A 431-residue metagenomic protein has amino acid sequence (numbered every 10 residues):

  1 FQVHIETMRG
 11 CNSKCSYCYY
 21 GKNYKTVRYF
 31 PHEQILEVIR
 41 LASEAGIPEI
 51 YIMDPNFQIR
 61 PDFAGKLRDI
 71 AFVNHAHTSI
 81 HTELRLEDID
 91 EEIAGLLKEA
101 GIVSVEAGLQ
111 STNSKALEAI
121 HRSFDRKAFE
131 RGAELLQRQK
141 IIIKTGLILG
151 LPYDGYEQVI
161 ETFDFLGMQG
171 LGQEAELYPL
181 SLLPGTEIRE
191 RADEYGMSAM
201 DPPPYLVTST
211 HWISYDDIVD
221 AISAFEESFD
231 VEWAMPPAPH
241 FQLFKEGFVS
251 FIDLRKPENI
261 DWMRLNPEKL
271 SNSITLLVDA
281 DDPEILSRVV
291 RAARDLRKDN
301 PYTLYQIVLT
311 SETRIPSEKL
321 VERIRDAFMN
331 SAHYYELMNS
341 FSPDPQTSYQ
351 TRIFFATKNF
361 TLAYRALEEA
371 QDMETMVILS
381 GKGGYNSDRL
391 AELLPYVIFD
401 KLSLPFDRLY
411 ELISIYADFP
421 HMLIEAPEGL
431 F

Functional and structural regions predicted by a protein language model:
F1-I142, L149-L151: Radical SAM [4Fe-4S] cluster-binding motif and immediate context
P31, D62-A64, E92-I93, A128 (+3 more regions): Residues at alpha-helix caps and immediate loop-helix transition turns in enzyme cores, especially N- and C-cap
L36, S43-M53, H77-E83, A100-L109 (+4 more regions): Conserved C-terminal portion of the radical SAM core fold that forms the substrate/S-adenosylmethionine-binding
K66-L67, E92-L96, A119, E161 (+4 more regions): A short acidic, amphipathic alpha-helical/loop segment
L96-G101, Q137-R138, R297, L367-A370 (+1 more regions): Acidic (Asp/Glu)-rich catalytic clusters
G170, S181-L304: C-terminal accessory regions of radical SAM enzymes
I252-T351, A356-Y364: Accessory helical-bundle/CTD segments and flexible terminal tails appended to RecA-like ATPase motors
N339-F431: Charge-dense, extended regions
